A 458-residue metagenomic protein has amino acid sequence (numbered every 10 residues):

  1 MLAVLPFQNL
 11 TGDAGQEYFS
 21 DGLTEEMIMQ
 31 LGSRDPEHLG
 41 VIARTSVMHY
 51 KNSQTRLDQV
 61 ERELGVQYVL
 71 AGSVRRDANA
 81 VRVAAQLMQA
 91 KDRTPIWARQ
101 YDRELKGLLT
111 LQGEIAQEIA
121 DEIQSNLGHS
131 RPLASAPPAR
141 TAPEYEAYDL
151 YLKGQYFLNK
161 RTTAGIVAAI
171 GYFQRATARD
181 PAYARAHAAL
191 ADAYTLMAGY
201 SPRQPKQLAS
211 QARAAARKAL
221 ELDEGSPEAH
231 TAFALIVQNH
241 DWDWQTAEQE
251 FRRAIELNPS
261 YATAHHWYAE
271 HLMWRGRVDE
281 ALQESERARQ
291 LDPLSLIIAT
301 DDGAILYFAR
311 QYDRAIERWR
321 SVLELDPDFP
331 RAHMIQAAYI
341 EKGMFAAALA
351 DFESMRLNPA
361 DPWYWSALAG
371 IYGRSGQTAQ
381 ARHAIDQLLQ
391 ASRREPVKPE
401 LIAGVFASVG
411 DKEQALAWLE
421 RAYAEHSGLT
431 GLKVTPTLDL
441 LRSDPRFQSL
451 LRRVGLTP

Functional and structural regions predicted by a protein language model:
M1-Y339, M344-Y364, L368, Y372 (+3 more regions): Acidic, proline/glycine-rich low-complexity intrinsically disordered segments
T110, A229, A417, L440 (+1 more regions): Short, solvent-exposed alpha-helical surface patches in well-structured domains
R356-P359, E420-E425, G455: TPR/TPR-like (Sel1-like) alpha-helical repeat modules
P362-A367, P396-A407, G431: Amphipathic alpha-helical protein-interaction segments enriched in hydrophobic
F406, D411-D439: C-terminal structured "cap/appendage" subdomains that terminate the fold
L432-P458: Terminal, low-structured helical/coil segments at or just beyond the last alpha-helical repeat
